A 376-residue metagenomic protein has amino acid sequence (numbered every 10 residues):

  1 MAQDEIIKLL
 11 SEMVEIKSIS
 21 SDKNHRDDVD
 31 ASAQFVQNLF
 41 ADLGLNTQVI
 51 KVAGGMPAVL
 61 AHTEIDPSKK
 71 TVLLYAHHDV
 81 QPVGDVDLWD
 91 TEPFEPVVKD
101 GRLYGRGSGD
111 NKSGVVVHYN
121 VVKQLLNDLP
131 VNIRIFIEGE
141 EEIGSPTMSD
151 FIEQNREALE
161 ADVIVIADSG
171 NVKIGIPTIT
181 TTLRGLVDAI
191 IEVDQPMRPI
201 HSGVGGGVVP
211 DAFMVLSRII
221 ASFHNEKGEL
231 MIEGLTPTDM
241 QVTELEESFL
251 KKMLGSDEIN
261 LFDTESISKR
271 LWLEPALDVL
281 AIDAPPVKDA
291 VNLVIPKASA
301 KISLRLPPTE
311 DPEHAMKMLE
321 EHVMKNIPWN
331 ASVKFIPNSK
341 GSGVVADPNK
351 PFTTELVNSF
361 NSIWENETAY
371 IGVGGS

Functional and structural regions predicted by a protein language model:
M1-V86, K297-K301, H314: N-terminal helical capping/dimerization or prosegment-like subdomains of hydrolases acting on amide or phosphate bonds
L9-E12, I16, F35, L39-L43 (+6 more regions): Generic non-transmembrane alpha-helical segments
D42, H62, Q81, K173-I174 (+5 more regions): An extended, acidic, His-containing surface patch that forms the Zn2+-binding/catalytic region of metallohydrolases
K69-R134, E157: Active-site metal-coordination/substrate-binding segment of hydrolases, especially metallo-dependent peptidases
G107-T182: Acidic/histidine-rich catalytic neighborhood of metal-dependent amide-processing enzymes
G109, M197, L304-D311, G341: A generic structural motif
P196-I200, G205-L254: Polar, glycine-rich mid-to-C-terminal structural blocks that act as macromolecule-binding/assembly scaffolds
